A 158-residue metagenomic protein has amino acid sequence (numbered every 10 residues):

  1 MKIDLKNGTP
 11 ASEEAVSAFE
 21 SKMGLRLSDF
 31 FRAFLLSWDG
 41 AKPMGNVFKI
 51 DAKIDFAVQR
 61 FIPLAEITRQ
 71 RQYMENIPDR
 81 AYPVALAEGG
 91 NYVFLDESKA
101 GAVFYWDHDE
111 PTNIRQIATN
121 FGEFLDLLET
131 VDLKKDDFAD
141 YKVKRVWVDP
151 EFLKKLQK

Functional and structural regions predicted by a protein language model:
M1-F94, P150-K158: A surface-exposed partner-binding patch
L36, G101-A102, D132: Generic secondary-structure boundary signal with a strong preference for alpha-helix termini
I54, E110, I114-I117, R145-D149: Intrinsic-disorder-associated interaction segments
D96-K99: Short acidic-glycine loop/turn motifs at beta-strand connectors
G101-D109: Intrinsically disordered, low-complexity regulatory segments enriched in Ser/Thr/Pro and charged residues
D109-K135: Compact, glycine/acidic-enriched structural inserts
K134-K158: Charged phosphate-binding loop/patch that engages nucleotide di/tri-phosphates or the phosphate backbone of nucleic
